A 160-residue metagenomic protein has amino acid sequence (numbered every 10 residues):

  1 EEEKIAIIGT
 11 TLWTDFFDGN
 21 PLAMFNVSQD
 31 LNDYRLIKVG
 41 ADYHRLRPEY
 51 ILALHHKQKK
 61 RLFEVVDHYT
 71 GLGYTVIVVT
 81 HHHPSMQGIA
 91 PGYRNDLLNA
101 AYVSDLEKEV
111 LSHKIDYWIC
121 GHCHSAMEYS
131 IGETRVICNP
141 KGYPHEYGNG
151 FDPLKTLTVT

Functional and structural regions predicted by a protein language model:
E1, R61-T75, K108-W118: A structural motif corresponding to the C-terminal end of an alpha-helix and its immediate exit/capping segment
E1-G9, T75, S130-R135: Beta-strand-turn-beta hairpins that frame and shape the catalytic cleft of phosphate-ester-processing enzymes
I5-L12, F151-P153: Short, surface-exposed amphipathic charged segments that create phosphate/polyanion-binding patches used for binding
I7, H81, H122, V136: Divalent metal-coordination and catalytic microenvironments
I8-I77, P84-Y93: Active-site-proximal loop/helix segment associated with metal-binding centers of metalloenzymes
L12-D15, H82-M86, H124-A126, G142-P144: Short, solvent-exposed loop/turn segments at secondary-structure junctions
W13-F16, R61, Y102, W118 (+1 more regions): Bulky hydrophobic/aromatic packing residues
A90, D96-D116, H124-T160: Binuclear metal-dependent phosphoesterase catalytic core
